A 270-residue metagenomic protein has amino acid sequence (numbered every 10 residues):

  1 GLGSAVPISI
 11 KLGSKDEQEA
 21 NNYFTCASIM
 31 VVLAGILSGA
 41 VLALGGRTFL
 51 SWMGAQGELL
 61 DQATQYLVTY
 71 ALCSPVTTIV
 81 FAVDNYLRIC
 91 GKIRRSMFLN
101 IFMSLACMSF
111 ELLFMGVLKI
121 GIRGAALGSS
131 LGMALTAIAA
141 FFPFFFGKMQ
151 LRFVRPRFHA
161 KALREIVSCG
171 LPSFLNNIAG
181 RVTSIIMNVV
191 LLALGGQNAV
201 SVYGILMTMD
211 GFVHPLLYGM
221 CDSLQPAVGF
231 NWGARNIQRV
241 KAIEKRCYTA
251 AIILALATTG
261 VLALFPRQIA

Functional and structural regions predicted by a protein language model:
G1-A40, V80-I89, I93-R95, V202-P266: Small-residue-rich hydrophobic transmembrane alpha-helices
V31, Y70, S96, N100 (+7 more regions): Residue-level signature of transmembrane alpha-helical cores of multipass secondary-active transporters and flippases
A34, F102-C107, G128-T136, M207-D210 (+2 more regions): Transmembrane alpha-helical core residues of multi-pass small-molecule transporters, especially secondary transporters
L37-V68, A257-A270: Short membrane-interface helical motifs at transmembrane helix boundaries in multi-pass membrane transporters
L50-G57, L113-I120, R181-T208, F212 (+2 more regions): Helix-terminus/linker motif at the lipid-water interface of multi-pass membrane proteins
G57-V80, G211: Alpha-helical transmembrane segments of multi-pass membrane proteins
S104-I138, P266-Q268: Membrane-interface helix-loop junctions in multi-pass transport and translocation proteins
S129, A140-G180: Interhelical loop/hinge segments that connect adjacent transmembrane helices in multipass membrane
